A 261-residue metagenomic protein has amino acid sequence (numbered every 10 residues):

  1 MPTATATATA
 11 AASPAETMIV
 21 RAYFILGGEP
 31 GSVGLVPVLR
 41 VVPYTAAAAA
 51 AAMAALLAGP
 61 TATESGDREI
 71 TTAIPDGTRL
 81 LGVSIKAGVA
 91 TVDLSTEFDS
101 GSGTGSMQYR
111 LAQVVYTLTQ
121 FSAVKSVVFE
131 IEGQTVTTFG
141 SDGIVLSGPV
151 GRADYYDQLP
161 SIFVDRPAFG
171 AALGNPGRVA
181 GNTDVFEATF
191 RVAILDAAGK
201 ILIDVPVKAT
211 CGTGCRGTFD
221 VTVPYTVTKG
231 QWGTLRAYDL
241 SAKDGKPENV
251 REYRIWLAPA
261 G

Functional and structural regions predicted by a protein language model:
M1-G261: Bimodal "functional hotspot" detector
